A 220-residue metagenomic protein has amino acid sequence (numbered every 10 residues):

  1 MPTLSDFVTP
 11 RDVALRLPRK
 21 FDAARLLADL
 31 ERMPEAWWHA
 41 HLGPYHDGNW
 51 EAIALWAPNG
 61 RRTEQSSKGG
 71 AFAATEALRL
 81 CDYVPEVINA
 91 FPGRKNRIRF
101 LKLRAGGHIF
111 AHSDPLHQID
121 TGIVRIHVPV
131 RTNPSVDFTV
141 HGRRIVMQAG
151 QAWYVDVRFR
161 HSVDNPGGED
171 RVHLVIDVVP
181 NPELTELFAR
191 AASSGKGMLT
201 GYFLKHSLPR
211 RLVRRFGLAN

Functional and structural regions predicted by a protein language model:
M1-F91: Non-heme Fe(II)/2-oxoglutarate
F100-I119: Conserved short histidine dyad/triad with adjacent acidic residue
L103, R131-N133, D156, P166: A short, compositionally biased micro-patch
F110-D114, D137-G142, E186-L187: A short secondary-structure junction signal
V124-P129, A152-Y154, G168-E186: A short hydrophobic beta-strand segment most commonly corresponding to one strand of the jelly-roll/cupin
P129-Q148: A short beta-strand-loop-beta hairpin characteristic of the jelly-roll/cupin
S135-V136, W153, R158-S162: Histidine-centered metal-chelating micro-motifs
A192-N220: Membrane-proximal basic amphipathic "stem/tether" segments
